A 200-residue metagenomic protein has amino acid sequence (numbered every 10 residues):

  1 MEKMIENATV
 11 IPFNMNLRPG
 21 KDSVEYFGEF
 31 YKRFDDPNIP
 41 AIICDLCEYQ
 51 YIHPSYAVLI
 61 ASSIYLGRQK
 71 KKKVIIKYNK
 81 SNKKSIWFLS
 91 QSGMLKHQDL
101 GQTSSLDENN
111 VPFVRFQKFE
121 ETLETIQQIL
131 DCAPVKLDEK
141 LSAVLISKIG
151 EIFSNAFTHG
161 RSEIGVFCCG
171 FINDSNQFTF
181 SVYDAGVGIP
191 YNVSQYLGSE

Functional and structural regions predicted by a protein language model:
E2-Y31, L46-E48: STAS-typified acidic loop motif
N38-P54: Short, glycine-/small-residue-enriched flexible loop/hinge segments at domain edges that mediate gating
Y56-K70, V74-K77, S81-Q91: N-terminal accessory interaction module
S63, E139-N173: Conserved ATP-binding N-box helix of the HATPase_c
Q91-F113: A glycine-rich helix N-cap at a beta->alpha junction
V111-D138, Y196-E200: Helix-loop-beta hinge of the Bergerat
D174-F178: Beta-propeller domains
F180-E200: Glycine-rich/acidic phosphate-handling loop/turn and adjacent ATP-lid/helix of nucleotide-binding kinase/ATPase domains
